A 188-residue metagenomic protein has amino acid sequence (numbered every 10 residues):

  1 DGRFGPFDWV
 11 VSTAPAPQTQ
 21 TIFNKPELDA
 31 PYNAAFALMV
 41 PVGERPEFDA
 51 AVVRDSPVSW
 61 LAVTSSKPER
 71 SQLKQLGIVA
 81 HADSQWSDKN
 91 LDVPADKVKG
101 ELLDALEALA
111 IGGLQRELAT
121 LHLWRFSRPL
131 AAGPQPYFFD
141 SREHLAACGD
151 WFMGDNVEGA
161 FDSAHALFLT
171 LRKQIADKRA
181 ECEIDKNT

Functional and structural regions predicted by a protein language model:
R3-A51, G112-L114: Central helical "cap/lid" subdomain
Q20-F23, A131, V157-E158: Short glycine-/acidic-enriched loop or helix-start segments at secondary-structure transitions that form or flank
N24-L28, P94-A95, P134-Q135, A160-S163: Short, glycine/charged-enriched secondary-structure capping and boundary segments
M39-D92, D96-K97, E101-A110: Active-site substrate-recognition segment that forms the wall of the catalytic cavity or substrate channel
D88-K89, S127-L130, G154-N156: Short active-site-adjacent structural elements
L106-E143: Flavin (FAD/FMN) cofactor-binding core of flavoprotein oxidoreductases
P136-F168: Short FAD-binding loop at a beta-strand-to-alpha-helix junction that anchors the flavin cofactor in diverse
R172-T188: Active-site-proximal substrate-binding core of FAD-dependent oxidoreductases
